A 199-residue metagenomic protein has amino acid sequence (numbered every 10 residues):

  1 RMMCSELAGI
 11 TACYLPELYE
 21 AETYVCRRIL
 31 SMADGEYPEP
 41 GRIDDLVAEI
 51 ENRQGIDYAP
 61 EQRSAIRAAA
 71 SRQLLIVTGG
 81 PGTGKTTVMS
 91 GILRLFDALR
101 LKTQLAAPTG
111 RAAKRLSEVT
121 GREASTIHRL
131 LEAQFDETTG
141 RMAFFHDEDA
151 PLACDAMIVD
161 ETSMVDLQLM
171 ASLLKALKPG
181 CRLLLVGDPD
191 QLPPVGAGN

Functional and structural regions predicted by a protein language model:
R1-N199: Conserved ATP-binding/catalytic motifs of P-loop helicase motor domains
